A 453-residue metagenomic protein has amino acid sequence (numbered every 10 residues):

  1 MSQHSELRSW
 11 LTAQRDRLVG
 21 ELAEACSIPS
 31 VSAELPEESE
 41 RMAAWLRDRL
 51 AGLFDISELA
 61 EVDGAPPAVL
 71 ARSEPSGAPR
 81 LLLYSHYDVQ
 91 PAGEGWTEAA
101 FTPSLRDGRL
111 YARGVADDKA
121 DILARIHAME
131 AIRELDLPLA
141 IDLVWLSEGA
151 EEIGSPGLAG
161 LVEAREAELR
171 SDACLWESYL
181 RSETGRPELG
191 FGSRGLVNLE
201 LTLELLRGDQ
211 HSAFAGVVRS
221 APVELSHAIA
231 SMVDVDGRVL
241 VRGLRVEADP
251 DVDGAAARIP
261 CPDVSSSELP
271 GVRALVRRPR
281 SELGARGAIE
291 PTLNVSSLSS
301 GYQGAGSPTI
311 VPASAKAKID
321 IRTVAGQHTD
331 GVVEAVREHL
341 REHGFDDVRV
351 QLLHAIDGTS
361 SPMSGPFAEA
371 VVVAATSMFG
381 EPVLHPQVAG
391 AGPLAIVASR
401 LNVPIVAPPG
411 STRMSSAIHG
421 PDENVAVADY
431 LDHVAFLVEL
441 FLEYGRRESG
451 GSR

Functional and structural regions predicted by a protein language model:
S2-V115, I132-I141, I319: Acidic/His- and Gly-rich active-site-bordering loop/insert found across diverse amide/peptide-bond hydrolases
S27, I321-V324, R349-S364, Q387-A389 (+1 more regions): A short beta-alpha structural unit
L110, V115-A116, A120-R278, E282-P291 (+2 more regions): Fold-level recognition of mixed alpha/beta catalytic cores in primary-metabolism enzymes, strongest
T202, L225, V311-A315, E369 (+1 more regions): Zn-dependent metallopeptidase/amidohydrolase metal-coordination segment
V217-V218, A305-A313: Short, solvent-exposed beta-strand/turn "edge" segments of beta-rich domains on protein surfaces
L275-R277, S281-T309, D320: A structural supersecondary motif
V332-L340: Short amphipathic alpha-helices in soluble, non-transmembrane regions that often serve as interface/regulatory elements
F345-M378, P404, P421: Generic long, charged, amphipathic alpha-helical segments
